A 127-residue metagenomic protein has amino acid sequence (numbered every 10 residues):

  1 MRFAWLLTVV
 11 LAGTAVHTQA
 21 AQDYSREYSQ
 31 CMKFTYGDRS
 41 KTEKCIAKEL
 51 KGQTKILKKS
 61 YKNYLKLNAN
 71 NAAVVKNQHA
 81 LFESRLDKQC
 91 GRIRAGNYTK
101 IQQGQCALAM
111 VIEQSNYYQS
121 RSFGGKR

Functional and structural regions predicted by a protein language model:
M1-T8: Sec-dependent signal peptide recognition, specifically the positively charged N-region followed immediately by
G13-H17: N-terminal signal peptide c-region/cleavage motif recognized by signal peptidases
Q19-R127: N-terminal alpha-helical modules
